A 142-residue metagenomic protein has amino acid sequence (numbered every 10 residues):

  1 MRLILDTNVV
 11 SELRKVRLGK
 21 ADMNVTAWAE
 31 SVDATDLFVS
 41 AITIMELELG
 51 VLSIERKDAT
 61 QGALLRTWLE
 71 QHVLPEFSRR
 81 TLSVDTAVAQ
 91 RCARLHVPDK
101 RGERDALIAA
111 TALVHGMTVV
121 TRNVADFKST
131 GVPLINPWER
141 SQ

Functional and structural regions predicted by a protein language model:
M1, A27-E30, H72-V73, T81 (+2 more regions): Short secondary-structure boundary/capping segments
M1-R2, A109, L113-Q142: Acidic, PIN/NYN-like endoribonuclease modules and their adjacent C-terminal/linker elements
M1-V39, S53-E70, S141-Q142: Short, well-structured N-terminal submotif of metal-dependent ribonuclease cores
V10, I44-L47, A89, F127: A generic structural signal for short hydrophobic patches within well-formed alpha-helices
R14-R17, V51, H96, G131 (+1 more regions): Short, flexible helix/strand-to-coil boundary loops that buttress conserved ligand/catalytic motifs in alpha/beta
L49-I54, A63, L74-V120: Active-site neighborhoods of divalent-metal-dependent phosphate/nucleic-acid chemistry enzymes
